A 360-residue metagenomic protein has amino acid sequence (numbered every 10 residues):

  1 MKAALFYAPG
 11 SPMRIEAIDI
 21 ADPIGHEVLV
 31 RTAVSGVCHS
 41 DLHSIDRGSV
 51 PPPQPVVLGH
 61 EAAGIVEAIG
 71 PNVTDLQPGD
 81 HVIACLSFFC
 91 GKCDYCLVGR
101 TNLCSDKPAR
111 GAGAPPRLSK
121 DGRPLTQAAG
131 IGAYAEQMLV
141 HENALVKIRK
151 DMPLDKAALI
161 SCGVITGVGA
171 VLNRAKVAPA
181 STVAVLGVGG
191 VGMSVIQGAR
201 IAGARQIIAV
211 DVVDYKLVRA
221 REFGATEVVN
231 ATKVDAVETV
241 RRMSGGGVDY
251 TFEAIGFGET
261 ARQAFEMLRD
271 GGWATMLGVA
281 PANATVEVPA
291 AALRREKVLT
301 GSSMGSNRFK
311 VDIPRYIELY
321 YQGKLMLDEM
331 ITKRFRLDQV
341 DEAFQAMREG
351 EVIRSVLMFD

Functional and structural regions predicted by a protein language model:
K2, R14-D19, R31, A63-I65 (+1 more regions): Residues located in well-ordered beta-strands
P9, V213, A280, G305: Residues in the short beta-alpha loop(s) of Rossmann-like NAD(P)-binding domains
A21-S35, G48-L97, N102, R149-D151: Glycine-rich beta-strand-centered segment in the early N-terminal region that forms part of a ligand/cofactor-binding
C85-N143: Cysteine-cluster motifs in flexible loop/terminal segments that predominantly coordinate metals
E136, N143-L145, R149-V234, E238: Mid-domain Rossmann-like dinucleotide-binding core that forms the NAD(H)/NADP(H) cofactor-binding site
A175-P179, A202, V212, V218-V298: Glycine-rich cofactor phosphate-binding loops and adjacent beta1-alpha1 units of small-molecule cofactor enzyme domains
G246, Y250, G258, R262-E266 (+1 more regions): C-terminal hydrophobic helical "lid"/dimerization subdomain of Rossmann-like NAD(P)H-dependent oxidoreductases
G272-T275, E287-E329: Rossmann-fold dehydrogenase core element
